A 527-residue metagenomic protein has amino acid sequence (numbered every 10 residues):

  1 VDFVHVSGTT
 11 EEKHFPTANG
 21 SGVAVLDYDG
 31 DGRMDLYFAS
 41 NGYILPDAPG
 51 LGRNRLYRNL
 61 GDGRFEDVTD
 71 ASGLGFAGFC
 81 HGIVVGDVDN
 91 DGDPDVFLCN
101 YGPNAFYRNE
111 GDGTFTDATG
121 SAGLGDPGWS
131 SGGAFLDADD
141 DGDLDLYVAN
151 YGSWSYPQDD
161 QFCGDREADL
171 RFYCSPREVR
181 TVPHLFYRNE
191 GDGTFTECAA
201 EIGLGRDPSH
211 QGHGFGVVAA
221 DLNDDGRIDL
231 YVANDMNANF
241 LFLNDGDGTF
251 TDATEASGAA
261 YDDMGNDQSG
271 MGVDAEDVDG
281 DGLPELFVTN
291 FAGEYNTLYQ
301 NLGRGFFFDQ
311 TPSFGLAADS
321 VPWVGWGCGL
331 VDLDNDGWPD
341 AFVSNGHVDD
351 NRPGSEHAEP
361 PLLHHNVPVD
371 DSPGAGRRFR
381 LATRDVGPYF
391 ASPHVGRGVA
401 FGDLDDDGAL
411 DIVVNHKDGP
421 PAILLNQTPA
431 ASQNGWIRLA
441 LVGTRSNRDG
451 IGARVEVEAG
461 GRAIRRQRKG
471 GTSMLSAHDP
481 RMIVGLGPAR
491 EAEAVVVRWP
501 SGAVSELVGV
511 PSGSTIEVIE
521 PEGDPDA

Functional and structural regions predicted by a protein language model:
V1, E66-D70, T116-G120, T196-E201 (+4 more regions): Beta-propeller fold detector
D2-G22, G50, S72-V84, G123-A134 (+9 more regions): Repeat-based blade/solenoid architectures
G8-T10, G315-A318, D349-R352, E356-D370 (+1 more regions): Gly/Ser/Thr/Pro-enriched helix-cap/hinge segments flanking short amphipathic alpha-helices
G20-G30, R58, C80-N90, P94 (+12 more regions): Beta-propeller blade termini
R33-S40, D91-N100, L146-N150, D229-N234 (+5 more regions): Hydrophobic beta-strand segments that make up the repeating blades of beta-propeller and related beta-repeat
A39-L51, Y151-V179, V343-A358: Short, conserved, GDST-rich strand-edge loop motifs in beta-rich repeat architectures
N54-N59, V182-N189, L243, Q300 (+1 more regions): Beta-propeller blade signature
V68-V85, L98-A138, V148-R177, T181-P183 (+1 more regions): Asp-box/WD-like beta-propeller blade repeats and closely related beta-sheet repeat scaffolds
